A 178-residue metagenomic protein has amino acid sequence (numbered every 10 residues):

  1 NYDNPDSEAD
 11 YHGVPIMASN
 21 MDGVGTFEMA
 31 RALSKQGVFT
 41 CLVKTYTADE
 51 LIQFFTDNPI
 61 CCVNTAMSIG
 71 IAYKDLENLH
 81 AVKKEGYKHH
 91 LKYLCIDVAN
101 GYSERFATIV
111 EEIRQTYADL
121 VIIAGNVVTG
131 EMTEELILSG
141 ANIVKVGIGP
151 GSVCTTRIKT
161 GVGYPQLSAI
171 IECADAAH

Functional and structural regions predicted by a protein language model:
N1-H178: Active-site entrance/lid segments in N-terminal catalytic domains of soluble metabolic enzymes
